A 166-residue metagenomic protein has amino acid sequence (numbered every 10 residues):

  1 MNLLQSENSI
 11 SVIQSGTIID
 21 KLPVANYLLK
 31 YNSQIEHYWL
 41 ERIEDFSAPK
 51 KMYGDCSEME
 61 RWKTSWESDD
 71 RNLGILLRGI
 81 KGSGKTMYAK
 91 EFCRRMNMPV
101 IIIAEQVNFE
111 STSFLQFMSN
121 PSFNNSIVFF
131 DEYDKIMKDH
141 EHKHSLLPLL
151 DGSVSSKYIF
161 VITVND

Functional and structural regions predicted by a protein language model:
M1-L40: Interdomain "pre-motor" coupling segment immediately N-terminal to P-loop NTPase/helicase cores
W39-I75: Pre-Walker A (pre-P-loop) alpha-helix and adjacent loop at the N terminus of AAA/AAA+ ATPase modules, a conserved
E67-D70, R94-M96, M118-N124, L150-Y158: Conserved catalytic network of the ASCE P-loop NTPase/AAA+ motor domain
D70-A89: Walker A/P-loop nucleotide-binding motif
I75, V128-D131: Hydrophobic positions in the central parallel beta-sheet of the AAA+
M87-C93, K135: Contiguous, function-dense segments enriched for cysteine-driven chemistry and partner/ligand-binding capacity
R95-N124, D139-H144: Short glycine-rich substrate-engagement loop in P-loop NTPases that contacts/grips substrate
D134-D166: Conserved catalytic/switch belt of AAA+ P-loop NTPases
